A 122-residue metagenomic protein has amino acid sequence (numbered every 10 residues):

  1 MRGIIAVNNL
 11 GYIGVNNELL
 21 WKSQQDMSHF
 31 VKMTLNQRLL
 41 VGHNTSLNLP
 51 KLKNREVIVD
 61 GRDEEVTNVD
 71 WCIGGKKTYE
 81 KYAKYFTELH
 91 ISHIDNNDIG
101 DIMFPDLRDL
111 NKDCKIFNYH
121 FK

Functional and structural regions predicted by a protein language model:
M1-K122: Enzymes that bind and transform nitrogen-containing heteroaromatic metabolites
